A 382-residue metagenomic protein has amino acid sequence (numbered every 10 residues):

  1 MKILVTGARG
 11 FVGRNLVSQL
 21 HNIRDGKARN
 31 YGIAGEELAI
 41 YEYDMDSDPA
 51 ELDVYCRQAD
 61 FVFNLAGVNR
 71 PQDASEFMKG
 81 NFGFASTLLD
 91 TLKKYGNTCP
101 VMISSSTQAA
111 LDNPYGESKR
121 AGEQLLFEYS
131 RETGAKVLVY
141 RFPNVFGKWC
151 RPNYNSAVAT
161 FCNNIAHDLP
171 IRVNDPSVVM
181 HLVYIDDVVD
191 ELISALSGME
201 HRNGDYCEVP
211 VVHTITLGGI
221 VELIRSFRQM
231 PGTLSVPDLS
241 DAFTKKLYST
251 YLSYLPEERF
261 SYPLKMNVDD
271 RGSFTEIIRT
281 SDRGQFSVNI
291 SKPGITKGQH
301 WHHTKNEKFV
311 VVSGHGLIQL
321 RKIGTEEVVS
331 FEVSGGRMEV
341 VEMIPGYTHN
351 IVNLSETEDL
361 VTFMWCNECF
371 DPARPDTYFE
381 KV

Functional and structural regions predicted by a protein language model:
M1-G26: N-terminal Rossmann NAD(P)H-binding glycine-rich loop of SDR-like oxidoreductase domains
D44-G83, T87, T91-Y95, Q108-L111: NAD(P)H-binding glycine-rich loop region in Rossmannoid oxidoreductase-like domains and their noncatalytic homologs
S86-E123, S130-T133, L138-Y140: Conserved Rossmann-fold NAD(P)-dependent oxidoreductase catalytic core, especially the SDR/UDP-sugar
Q124-W149, N163, L169-P176: Conserved beta-loop-beta element that borders a ligand/cofactor-binding pocket
P152-T160, S177-S197, G218-E222: Substrate-positioning beta->alpha
S194, G198-M266: Mid/C-terminal beta-alpha module of Rossmann-like enzyme folds, strongest in SDR-family dehydrogenases/epimerases
F260-Q299: A short glycine-rich, His/Asp/Glu-containing loop-to-beta-strand
T325-E327, V352-V382: Double-stranded beta-helix
